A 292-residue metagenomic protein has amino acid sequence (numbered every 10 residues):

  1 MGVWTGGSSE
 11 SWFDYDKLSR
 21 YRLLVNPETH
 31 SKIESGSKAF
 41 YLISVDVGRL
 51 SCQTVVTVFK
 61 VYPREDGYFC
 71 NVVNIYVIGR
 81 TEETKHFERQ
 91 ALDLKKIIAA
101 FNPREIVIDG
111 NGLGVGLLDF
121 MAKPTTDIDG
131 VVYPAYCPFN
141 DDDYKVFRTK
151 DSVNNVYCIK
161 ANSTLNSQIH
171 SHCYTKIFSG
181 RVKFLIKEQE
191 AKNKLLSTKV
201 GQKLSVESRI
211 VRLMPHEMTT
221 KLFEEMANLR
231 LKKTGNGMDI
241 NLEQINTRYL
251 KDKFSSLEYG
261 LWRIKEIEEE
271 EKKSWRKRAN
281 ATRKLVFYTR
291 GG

Functional and structural regions predicted by a protein language model:
M1-V45: ATPase catalytic-site recognition across NTP-hydrolyzing enzymes
W12-D14, D109-G116, T126: Long, K/E/R/D-enriched contiguous segments that form extended
V25-S37, C52, V58-G110: Nucleic-acid-processing active sites and adjacent nucleic-acid-binding tracks, predominantly divalent metal-dependent
S44-Q53: Short acidic, Gly/Ser-rich segments with clustered Asp/Glu that frequently serve as metal-coordination loops in enzyme
V47, D109-N111, A161-N162: Structural motif
C52-V56, G114-P124: A short acidic (Asp/Glu
T57-V58, G116, I128-G292: C-terminal nuclease/phosphodiesterase catalytic domains that cleave nucleic-acid phosphodiester bonds
A99-A100, D119-G130: Short, surface-exposed basic-aromatic patches at helix termini and helix-loop junctions that form
